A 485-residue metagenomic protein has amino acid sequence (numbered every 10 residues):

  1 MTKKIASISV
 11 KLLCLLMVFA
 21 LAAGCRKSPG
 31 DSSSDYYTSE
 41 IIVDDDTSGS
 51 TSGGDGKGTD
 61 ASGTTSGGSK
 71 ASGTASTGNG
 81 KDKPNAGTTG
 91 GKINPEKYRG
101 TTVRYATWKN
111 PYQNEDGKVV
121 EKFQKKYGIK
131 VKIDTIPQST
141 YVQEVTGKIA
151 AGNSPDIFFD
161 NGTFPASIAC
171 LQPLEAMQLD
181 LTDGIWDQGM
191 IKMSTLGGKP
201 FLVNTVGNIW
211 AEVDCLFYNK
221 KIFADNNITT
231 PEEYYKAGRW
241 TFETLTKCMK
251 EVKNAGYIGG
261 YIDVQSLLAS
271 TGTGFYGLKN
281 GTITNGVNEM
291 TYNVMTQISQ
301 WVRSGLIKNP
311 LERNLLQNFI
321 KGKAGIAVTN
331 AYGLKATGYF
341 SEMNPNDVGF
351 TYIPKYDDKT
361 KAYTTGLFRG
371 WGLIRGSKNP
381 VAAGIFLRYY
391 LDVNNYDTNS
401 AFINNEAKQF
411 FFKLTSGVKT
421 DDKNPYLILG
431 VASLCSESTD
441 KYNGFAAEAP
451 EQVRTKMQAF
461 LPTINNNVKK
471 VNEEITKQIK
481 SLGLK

Functional and structural regions predicted by a protein language model:
G49, G53-K57, S62-G68, S72-K83 (+1 more regions): Conserved C-terminal helix/tail region of periplasmic/extracytoplasmic solute-binding proteins
N79-K97, N161-V213, E243, T351: Hinge/lid segment of periplasmic solute-binding proteins
Y98-N110, I129-D134, D156-I157, F201 (+1 more regions): Short, well-ordered beta-strand elements
E121-G189, D225-N226, G325-I326, E342: Extracytoplasmic "Venus flytrap"/periplasmic binding protein-like
V131, G198, S341-E406: Extracytoplasmic/periplasmic substrate-recognition and gating elements
A176-W186, Y234-A237, G274-N293, S341-E342 (+1 more regions): Short, solvent-exposed loop/beta-turn-alpha elements that line the ligand-binding surface or hinge of extracytoplasmic
K199-D214, A224, G238-T284: Extracytoplasmic/periplasmic solute-binding protein
M249, N280-E312: Glycine-centered hinge/linker elements that transmit conformational signals in sensory and ligand-binding systems
